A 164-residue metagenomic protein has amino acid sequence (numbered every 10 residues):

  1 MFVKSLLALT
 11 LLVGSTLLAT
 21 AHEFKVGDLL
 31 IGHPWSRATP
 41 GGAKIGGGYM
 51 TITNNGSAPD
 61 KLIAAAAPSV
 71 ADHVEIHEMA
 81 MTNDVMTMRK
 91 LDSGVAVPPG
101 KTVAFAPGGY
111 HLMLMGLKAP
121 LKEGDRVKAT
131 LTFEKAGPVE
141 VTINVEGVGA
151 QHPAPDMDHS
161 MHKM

Functional and structural regions predicted by a protein language model:
M1-L7: Bacterial N-terminal signal peptides that target proteins for export
G14-A19: N-terminal signal peptide c-region/cleavage motif recognized by signal peptidases
H22-R126, T130-M164: Compact, glycine-rich, soluble single-domain proteins
